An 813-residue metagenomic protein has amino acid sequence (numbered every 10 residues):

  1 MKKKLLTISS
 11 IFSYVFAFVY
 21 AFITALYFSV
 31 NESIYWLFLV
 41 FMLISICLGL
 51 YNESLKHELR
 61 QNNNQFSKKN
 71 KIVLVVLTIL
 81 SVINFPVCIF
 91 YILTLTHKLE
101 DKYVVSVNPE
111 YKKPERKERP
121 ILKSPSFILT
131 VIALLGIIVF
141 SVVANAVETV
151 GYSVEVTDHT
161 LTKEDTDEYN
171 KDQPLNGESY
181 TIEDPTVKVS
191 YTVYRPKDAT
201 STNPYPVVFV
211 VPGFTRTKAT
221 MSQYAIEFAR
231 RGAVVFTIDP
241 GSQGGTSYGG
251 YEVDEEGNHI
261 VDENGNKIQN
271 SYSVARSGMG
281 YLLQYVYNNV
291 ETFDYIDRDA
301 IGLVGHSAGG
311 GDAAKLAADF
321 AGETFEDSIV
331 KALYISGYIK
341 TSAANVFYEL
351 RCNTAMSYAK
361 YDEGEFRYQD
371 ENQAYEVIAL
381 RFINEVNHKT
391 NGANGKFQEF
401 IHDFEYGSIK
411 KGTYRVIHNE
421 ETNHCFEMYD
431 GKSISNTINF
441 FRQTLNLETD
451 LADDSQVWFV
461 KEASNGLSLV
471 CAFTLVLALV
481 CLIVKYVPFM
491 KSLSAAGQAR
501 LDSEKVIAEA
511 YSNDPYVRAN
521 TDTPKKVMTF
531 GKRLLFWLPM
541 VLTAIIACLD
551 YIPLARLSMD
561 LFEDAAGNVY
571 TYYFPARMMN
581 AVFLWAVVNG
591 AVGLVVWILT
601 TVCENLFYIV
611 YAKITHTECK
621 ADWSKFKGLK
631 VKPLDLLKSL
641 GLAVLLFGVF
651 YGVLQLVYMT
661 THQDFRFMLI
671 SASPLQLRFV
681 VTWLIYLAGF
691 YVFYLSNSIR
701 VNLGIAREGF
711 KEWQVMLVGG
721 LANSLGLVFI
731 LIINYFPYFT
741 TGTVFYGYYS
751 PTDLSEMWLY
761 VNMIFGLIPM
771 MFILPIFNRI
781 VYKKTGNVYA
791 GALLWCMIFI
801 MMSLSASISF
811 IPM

Functional and structural regions predicted by a protein language model:
A17-L50: Membrane-helix interface segments in multi-pass membrane proteins
L50-N63, I89-K112, N702: Cytosolic juxtamembrane helix at the C-terminal end of the final transmembrane segment
I72-H97: Hydrophobic, aromatic-rich membrane-embedded alpha-helical segments
R119-T181: An N-terminal hydrophobic leader/cap segment in hydrolases
L135, L535-M813: Alpha-helical transmembrane segments of integral membrane proteins
S153-W458: Soluble extramembrane regions of membrane proteins in the secretory/endomembrane system
Q456-L469: Juxtamembrane/start-of-transmembrane alpha-helix segments at the extracytoplasmic/lumenal side of membrane anchors
T474-F536: Juxtamembrane interface at the cytosolic side of transmembrane helices
